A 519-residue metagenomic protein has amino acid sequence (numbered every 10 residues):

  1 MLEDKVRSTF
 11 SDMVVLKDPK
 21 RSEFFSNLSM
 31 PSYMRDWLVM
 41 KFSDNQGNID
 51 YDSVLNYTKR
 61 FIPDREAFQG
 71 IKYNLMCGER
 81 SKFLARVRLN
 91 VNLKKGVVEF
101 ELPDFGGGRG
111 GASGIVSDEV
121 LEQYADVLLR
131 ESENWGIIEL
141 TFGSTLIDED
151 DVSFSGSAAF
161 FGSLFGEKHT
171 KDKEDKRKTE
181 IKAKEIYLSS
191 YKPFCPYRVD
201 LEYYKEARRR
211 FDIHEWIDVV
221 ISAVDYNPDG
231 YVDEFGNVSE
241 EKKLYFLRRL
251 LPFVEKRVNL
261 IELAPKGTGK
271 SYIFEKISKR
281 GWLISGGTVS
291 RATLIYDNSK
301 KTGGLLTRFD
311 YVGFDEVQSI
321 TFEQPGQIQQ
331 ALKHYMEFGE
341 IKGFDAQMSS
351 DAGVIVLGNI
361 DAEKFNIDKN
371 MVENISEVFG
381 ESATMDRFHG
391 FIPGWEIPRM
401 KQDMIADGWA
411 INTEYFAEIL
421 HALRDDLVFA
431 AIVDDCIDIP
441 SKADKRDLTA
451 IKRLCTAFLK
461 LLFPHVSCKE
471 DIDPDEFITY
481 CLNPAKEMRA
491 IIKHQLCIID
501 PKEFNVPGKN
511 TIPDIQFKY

Functional and structural regions predicted by a protein language model:
M1-N227: Extended, charged/polar low-complexity intrinsically disordered regions
E206, R210, S239-K243, A406-W409 (+2 more regions): Conserved phosphate/pyrophosphate-binding and hydrolysis machinery centered on Walker-type P-loop NTPases, extending
H214-N237, D425-K442: Short amphipathic alpha-helical segments and their helix-coil junctions
D229-N370, D386, P507-I515: Conserved ASCE/P-loop NTPase catalytic core
K276, E414-A417, N483-E487: Eukaryote-specific, cytoplasm-facing alpha-helical/coiled-coil scaffolding segments in long proteins
Q347-V354, N359-L462, V466: Phosphate-sensing "switch" segment of ASCE/P-loop ATPases
C436-Y519: C-terminal alpha-helical "lid" subdomain
